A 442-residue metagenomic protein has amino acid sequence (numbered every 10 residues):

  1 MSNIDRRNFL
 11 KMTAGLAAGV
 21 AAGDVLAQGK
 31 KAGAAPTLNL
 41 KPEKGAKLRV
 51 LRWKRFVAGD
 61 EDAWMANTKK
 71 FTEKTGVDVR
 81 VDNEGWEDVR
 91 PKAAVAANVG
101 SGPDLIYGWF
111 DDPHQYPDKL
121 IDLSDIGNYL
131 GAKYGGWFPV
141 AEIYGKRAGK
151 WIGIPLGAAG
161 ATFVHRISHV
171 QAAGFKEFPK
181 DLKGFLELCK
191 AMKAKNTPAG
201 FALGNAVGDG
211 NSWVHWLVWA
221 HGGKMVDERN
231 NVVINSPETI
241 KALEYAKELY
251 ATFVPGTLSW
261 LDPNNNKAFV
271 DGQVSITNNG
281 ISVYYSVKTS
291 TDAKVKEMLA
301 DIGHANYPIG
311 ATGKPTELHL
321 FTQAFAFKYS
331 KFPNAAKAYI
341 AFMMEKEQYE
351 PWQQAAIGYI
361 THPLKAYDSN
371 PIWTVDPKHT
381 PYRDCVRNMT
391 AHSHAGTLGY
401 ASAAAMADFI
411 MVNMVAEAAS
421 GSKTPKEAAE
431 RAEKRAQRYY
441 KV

Functional and structural regions predicted by a protein language model:
M1-A17: N-terminal secretory signal peptides and thylakoid transit peptides that target proteins across membranes
G29-P42, W109-T162, L186, L299-N306 (+2 more regions): Hinge/lid segment of periplasmic solute-binding proteins
G33-A35, I302-N306, Q354-I410, E417: Long, aromatic- and glycine/proline-rich binding clefts that accommodate carbohydrate-like moieties
K41-P42, D78-V79, Q171, M389-V442: Conserved C-terminal helix/tail region of periplasmic/extracytoplasmic solute-binding proteins
A66, D111-S124, P139-F178, A206-E228 (+2 more regions): Periplasmic solute-binding protein
A66-W137, K146, S168-K180, A268 (+3 more regions): Extracytoplasmic "Venus flytrap"/periplasmic binding protein-like
D112-Q115, S212-W216, L243-A338: Extracytoplasmic/periplasmic substrate-binding proteins
L188-K195, R229-L258, Y307: Glycine-centered hinge/linker elements that transmit conformational signals in sensory and ligand-binding systems
